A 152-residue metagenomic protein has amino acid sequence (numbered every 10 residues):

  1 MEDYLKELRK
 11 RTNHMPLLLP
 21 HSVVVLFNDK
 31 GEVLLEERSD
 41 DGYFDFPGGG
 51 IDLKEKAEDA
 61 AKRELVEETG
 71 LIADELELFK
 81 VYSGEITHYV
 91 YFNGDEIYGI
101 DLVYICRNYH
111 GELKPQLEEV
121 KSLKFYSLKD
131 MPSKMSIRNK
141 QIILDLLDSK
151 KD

Functional and structural regions predicted by a protein language model:
M1-V23: Acidic, metal-coordinating catalytic segment for phosphate/diphosphate chemistry, firing primarily on the Nudix
L19, S39-D41, F46, A73 (+1 more regions): Short connector loops at helix/strand junctions that flank enzyme active sites, especially segments positioning acidic
P20-S22, G31, I100-L102, K121: Change "...and in nucleic-acid phosphodiester-cleaving endonucleases..." to "...and in nucleic-acid processing enzymes
L26, V103-R107, K124: Short, well-ordered beta-strand micro-motif
N28-E68: Conserved Nudix-box catalytic region and its N-terminal flanking loop in Nudix hydrolases and closely related
G42-F44, E112-D152: Nudix hydrolase/Nudix homology domain
I72-Y82: A short coil-to-beta-strand element that immediately follows conserved catalytic motifs
Y82-E112: Active-site-adjacent beta-strand/loop module that shapes the phosphate/pyrophosphate-binding cleft
